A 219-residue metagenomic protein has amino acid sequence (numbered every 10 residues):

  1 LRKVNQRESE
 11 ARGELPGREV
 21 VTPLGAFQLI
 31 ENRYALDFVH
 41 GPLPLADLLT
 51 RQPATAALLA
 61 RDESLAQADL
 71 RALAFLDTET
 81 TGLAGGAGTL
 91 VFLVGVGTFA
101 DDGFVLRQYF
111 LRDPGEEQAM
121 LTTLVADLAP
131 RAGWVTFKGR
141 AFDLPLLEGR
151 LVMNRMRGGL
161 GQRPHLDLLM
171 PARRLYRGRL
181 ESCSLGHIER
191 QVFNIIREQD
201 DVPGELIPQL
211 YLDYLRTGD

Functional and structural regions predicted by a protein language model:
L1-D69: N-terminal accessory regions of nucleic-acid-interacting proteins
Q28-I30, F75-L83, V91-L93, W134-G139 (+3 more regions): Long, contiguous hydrophobic alpha-helical segments, chiefly transmembrane helices and signal peptides
V39-P42, A84-T89, L146-L147: Short, conserved acidic/polar surface loops in the N-terminal third of protein domains
D47-D62, T80-G82, G159-Y176: Short, charge-rich amphipathic segments
R61-G133: Conserved RNase H-like, two-metal-ion catalytic cores of nucleic-acid enzymes
G86, G139, V202: Short, contiguous, pocket-lining structural segments that sit at or immediately flank catalytic/ligand-binding sites
D101-I195: Conserved DEDDh/DEDDy metal-dependent 3′-5′ exonuclease domain
L180, L185-D219: Acidic, Mg2+-coordinating catalytic module of metal-dependent nucleases/exonucleases that use a two-metal-ion mechanism
